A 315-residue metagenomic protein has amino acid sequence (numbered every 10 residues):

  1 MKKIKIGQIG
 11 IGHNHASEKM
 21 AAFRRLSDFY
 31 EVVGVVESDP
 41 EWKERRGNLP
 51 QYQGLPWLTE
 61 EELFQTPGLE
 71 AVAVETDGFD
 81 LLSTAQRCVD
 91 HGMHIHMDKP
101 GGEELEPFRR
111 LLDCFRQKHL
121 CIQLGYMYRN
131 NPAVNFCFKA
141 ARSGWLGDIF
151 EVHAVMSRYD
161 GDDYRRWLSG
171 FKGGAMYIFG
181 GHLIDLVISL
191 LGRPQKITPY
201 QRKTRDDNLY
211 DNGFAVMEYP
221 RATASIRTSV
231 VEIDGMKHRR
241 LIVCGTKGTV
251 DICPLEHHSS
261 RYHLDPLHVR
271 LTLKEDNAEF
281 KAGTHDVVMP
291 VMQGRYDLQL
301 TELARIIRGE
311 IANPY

Functional and structural regions predicted by a protein language model:
M1-P50, A304: N-terminal Rossmann-like dinucleotide-binding module
G34, A71, E151: Short, Asp-centered acidic motifs that coordinate Mg2+ and/or phosphate in catalytic or ligand-binding sites
Y52-C114: Beta-loop-alpha module in the N-terminal Rossmann-like domain of NAD(P)-dependent dehydrogenases, especially those
L55, H91-M93, K118-L120, Y219-A222: A short helix->loop->beta-strand "cap" motif at the edges of active sites that frequently abuts
R110-Y128, D148-V152: Rossmann-fold dehydrogenase core element
Y128-D206, F214: Predominantly a Rossmann-like dinucleotide-binding segment in NAD(P)-dependent oxidoreductases
I184-R261, D297-I311: Contiguous beta-strand/loop segments that form the cofactor/metal-binding neighborhood of enzyme cores
L273-Y315: C-terminal helical cap and adjacent loop that interface with cofactors, partners, or active-site loops
